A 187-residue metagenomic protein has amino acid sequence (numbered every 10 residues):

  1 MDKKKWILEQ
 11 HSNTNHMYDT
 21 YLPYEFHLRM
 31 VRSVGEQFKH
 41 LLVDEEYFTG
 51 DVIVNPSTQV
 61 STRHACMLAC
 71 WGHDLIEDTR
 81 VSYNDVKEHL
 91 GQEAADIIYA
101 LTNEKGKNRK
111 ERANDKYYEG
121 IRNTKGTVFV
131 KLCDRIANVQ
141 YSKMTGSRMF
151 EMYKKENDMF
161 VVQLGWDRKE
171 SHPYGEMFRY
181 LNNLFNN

Functional and structural regions predicted by a protein language model:
M1-N187: Active-site helical microenvironments for divalent-metal-assisted chemistry
